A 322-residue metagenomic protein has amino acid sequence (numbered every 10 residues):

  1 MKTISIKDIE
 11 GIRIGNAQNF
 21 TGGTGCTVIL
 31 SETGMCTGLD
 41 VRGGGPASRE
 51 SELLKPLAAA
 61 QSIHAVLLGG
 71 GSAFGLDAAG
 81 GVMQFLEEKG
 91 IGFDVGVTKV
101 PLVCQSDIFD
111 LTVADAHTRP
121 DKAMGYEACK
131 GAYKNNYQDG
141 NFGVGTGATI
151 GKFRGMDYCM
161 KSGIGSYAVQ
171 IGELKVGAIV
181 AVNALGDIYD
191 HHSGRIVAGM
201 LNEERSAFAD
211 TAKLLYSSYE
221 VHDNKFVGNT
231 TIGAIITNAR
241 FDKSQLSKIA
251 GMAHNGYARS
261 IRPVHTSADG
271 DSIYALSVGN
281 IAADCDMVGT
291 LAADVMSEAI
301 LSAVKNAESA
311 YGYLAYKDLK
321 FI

Functional and structural regions predicted by a protein language model:
M1-I322: Alpha/propeptide regions of enzymes that mature by internal proteolysis
